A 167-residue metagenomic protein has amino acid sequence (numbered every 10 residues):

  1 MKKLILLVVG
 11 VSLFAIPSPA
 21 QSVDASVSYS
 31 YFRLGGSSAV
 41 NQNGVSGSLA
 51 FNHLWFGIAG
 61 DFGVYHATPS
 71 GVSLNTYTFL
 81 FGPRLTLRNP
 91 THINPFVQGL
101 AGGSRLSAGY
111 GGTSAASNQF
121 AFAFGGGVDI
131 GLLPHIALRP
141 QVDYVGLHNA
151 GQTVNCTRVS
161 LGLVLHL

Functional and structural regions predicted by a protein language model:
M1-S22: Cleavable N-terminal export/targeting peptides
Q21-R33, P95-G99: Transmembrane beta-strand segments of Gram-negative outer membrane beta-barrel proteins
S30-R33, A108-Y110, G146: Extracytoplasmic loops and strand-loop junctions of Gram-negative outer membrane beta-barrel proteins
F32-G47, S117-Q119: Surface-exposed strand-loop-strand hairpins of Gram-negative outer-membrane beta-barrel proteins
V40, N149-V154: A short acidic/glycine-rich loop-to-helix N-cap element
G47-T113, Q119-G125, I130-L132, I136-P140 (+1 more regions): Gram-negative (and chloroplast) outer-membrane scaffold detector with strong preference for beta-barrel transmembrane
V142-N149: Low-complexity, intrinsically disordered Gly/Pro/Thr-rich segments
